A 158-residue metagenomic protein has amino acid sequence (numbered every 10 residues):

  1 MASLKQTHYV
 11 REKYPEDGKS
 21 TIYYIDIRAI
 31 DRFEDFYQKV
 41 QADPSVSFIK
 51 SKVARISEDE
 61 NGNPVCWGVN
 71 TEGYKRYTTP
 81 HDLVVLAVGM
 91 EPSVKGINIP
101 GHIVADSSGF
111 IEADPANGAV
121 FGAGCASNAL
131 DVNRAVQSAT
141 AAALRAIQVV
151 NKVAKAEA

Functional and structural regions predicted by a protein language model:
M1-A158: Residues forming the flavin
